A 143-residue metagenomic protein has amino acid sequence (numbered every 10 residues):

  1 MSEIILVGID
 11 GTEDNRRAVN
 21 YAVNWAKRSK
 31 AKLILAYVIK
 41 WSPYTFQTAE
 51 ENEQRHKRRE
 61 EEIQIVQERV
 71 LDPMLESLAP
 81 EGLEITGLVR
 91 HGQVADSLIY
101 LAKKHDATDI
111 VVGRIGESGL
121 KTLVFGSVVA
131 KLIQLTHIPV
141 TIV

Functional and structural regions predicted by a protein language model:
E3-E53: Small/aliphatic-rich secondary-structure junction motif
K30-K32, L83, A107, I138: Short glycine/serine/threonine/alanine-rich loop segments
I34, T86, T141: Conserved beta-strand positions in the Rossmann-like core of class I SAM-dependent methyltransferases
E50-Q54, K104-D106, V128-V129: Short, hinge-like loop/turn segments at secondary-structure boundaries
Q54-R69: A short acidic, glycine-rich active-site loop that binds or catalyzes chemistry on phosphate/adenosine moieties
E76-I110: Structural beta-alpha unit
D109-Q134: Glycine-rich, Arg-bearing micro-motifs that act as flexible, cationic patches
H137-V143: Short hydrophobic/aromatic patches at helix-to-coil boundaries
